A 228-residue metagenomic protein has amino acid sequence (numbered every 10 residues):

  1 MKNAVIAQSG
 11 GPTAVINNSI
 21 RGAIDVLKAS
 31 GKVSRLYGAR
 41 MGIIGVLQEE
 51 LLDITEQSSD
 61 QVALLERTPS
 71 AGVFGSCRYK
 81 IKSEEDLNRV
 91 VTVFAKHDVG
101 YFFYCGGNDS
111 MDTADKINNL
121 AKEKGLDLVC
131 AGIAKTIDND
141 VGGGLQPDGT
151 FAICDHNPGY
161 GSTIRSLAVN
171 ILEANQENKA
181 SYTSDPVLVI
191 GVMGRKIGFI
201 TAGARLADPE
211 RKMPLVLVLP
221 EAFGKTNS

Functional and structural regions predicted by a protein language model:
M1-A7, T92-A95, K179: Short, hydrophobic/aliphatic alpha-helical segments
M1-E50: N-terminal phosphate-binding or glycine-rich loops at protein starts, especially the Walker A/P-loop of NTPases
N3-T13, G72-C77, G100-G106, V187-V192: Short glycine-rich or small-residue beta-strand-to-loop segments that form or flank ligand, phosphate, metal/Fe-S
S9-G11, A39-I44, R78-Y79, G107-N108 (+3 more regions): Short, ordered loop/turn segments at secondary-structure junctions
T13-A23, V46-L47, S83-L87, N108-K116 (+3 more regions): Short glycine/serine/threonine-rich phosphate/pyrophosphate-binding segments that cradle anionic phosphate groups
L36, T68-S76, K212-V218: Short beta-strand elements in bilobed, periplasmic/extracellular small-molecule ligand-binding domains
A39, V93, Y101-G106, D112-A131 (+1 more regions): Accessory alpha-helical/coil subdomains and C-terminal extensions that flank or cap enzyme catalytic cores
Q48-G100, D109-M111, P147-F151, H156-E173: Glycine-rich oxoanion-binding loops at beta->alpha junctions
